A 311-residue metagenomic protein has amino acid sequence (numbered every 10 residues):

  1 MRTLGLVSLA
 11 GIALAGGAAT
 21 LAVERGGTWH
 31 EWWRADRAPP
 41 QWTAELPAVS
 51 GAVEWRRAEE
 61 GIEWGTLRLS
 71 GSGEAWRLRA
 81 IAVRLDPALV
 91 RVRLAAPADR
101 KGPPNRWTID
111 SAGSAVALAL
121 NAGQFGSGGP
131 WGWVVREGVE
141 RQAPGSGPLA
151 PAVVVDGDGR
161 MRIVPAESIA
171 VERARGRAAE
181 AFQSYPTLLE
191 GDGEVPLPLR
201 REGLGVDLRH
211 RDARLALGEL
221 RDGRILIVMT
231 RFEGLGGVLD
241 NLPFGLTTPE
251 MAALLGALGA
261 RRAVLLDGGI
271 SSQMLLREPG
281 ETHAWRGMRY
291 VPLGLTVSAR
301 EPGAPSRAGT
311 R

Functional and structural regions predicted by a protein language model:
L4-A152, R160-I163: Zymogen propeptides
E74, A96-P103, E167-V171, M229-L235: Short, solvent-exposed aromatic-acidic interface loops
D86-A88, Q124-F125, D158, S168 (+3 more regions): Solvent-exposed coil/turn segments that connect beta secondary-structure elements in extracytoplasmic/periplasmic
G102-R106, E172-R177, G236-F244: A short, polar/proline- and glycine-enriched secondary-structure boundary/capping micro-motif
A112-G129, E190-G191, P196, L254-A263 (+1 more regions): A short, charged
G123-R209: Active-site-adjacent helix-turn-beta-strand microarchitecture at beta-sheet edges that either contains or buttresses
G129-G147, P151, V155, G203-R311: Conserved, well-ordered active-site substructure
